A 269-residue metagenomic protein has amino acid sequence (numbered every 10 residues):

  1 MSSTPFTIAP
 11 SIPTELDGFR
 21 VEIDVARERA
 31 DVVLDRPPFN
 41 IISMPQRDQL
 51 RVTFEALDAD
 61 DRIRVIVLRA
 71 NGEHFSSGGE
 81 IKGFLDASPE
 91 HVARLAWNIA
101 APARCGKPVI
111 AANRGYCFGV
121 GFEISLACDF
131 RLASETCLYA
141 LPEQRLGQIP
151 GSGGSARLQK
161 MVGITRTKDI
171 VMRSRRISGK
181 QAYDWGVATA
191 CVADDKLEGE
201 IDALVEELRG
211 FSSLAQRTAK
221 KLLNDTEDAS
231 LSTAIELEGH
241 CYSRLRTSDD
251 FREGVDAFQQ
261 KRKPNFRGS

Functional and structural regions predicted by a protein language model:
M1-N71: Conserved CoA-thioester-binding segment of acyl-CoA-metabolizing enzymes
S2-L34, R175-R209, R217-T226, G254 (+1 more regions): Amphipathic alpha-helical segments at domain termini/boundaries
P45-Q49, R94, A101, E200 (+4 more regions): Charged catalytic carboxylate motif
R47-Q49, R62, R69-R104, C117 (+2 more regions): Glycine- (often His-adjacent) and acidic-residue-rich active-site loop that binds/positions the CoA thioester
V92-I99, V205, L223, I235-E238 (+1 more regions): Hydrophobic alpha-helical core bundles mediating ligand binding, dimerization, or RNAP-core interactions
A103-L214, S248, E253, R262: Crotonase-fold acyl-CoA enzyme core
